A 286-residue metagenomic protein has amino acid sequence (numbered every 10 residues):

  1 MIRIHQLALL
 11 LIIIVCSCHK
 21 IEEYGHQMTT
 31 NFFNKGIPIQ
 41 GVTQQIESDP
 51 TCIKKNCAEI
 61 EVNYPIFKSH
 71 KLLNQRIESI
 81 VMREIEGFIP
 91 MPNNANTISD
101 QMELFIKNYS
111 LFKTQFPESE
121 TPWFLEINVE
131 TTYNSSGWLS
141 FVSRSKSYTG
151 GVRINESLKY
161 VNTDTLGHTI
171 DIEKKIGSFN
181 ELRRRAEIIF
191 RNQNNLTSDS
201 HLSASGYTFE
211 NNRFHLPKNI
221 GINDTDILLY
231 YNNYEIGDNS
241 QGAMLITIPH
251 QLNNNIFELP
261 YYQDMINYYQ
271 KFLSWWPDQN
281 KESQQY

Functional and structural regions predicted by a protein language model:
M1-R3, Q285: N-terminal hydrophobic targeting signals that begin at the initiator methionine
R3-L10: Sec-dependent signal peptide recognition, specifically the positively charged N-region followed immediately by
L10-L11, E235: Exposed boundary/loop context
I14-S17: C-terminal motif of bacterial Sec signal peptides marking the signal peptidase cleavage site
H19-Y286: Compositionally biased intrinsically disordered regions enriched in Thr/Gly
